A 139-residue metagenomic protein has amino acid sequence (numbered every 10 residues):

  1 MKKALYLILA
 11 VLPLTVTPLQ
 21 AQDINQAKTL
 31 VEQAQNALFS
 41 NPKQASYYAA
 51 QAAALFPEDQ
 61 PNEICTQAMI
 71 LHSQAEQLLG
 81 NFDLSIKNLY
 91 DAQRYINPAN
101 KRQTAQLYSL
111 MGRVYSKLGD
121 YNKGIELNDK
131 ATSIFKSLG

Functional and structural regions predicted by a protein language model:
M1-A4: Positively charged n-region of N-terminal signal peptides that target proteins for export
Y6-V16: Bacterial N-terminal signal peptides
Q20-G139: A "functional boundary" signal
